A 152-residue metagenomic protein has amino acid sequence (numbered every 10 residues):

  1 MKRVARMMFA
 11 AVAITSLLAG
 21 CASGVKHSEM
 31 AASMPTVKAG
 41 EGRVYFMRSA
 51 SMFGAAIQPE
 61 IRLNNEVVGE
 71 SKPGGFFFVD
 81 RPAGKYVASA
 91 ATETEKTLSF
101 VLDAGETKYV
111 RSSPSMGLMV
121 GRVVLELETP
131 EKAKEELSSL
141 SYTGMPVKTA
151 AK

Functional and structural regions predicted by a protein language model:
M1-C21: Sec-dependent bacterial lipoprotein signal peptides
C21-K152: Short loop/turn and low-complexity linker motifs enriched in small/turn-promoting residues
